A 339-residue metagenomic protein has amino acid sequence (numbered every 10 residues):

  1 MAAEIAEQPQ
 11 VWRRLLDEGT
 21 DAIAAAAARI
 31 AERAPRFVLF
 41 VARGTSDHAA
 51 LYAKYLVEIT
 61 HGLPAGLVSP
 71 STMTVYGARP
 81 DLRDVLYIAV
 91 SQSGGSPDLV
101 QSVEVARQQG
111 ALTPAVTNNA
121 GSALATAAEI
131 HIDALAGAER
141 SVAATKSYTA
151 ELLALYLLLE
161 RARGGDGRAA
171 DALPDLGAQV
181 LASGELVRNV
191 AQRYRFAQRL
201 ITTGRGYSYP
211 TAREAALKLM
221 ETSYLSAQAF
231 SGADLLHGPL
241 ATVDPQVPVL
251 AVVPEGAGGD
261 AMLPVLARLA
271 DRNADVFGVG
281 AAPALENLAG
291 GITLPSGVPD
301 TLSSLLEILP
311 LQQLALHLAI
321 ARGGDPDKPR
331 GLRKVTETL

Functional and structural regions predicted by a protein language model:
M1, H48-A53, A212-E221, I308-P310: Conserved phosphate/anionic-ligand binding catalytic regions in large, soluble enzymes, centered on
A2, A89, T202, S304: Short, flexible active-site loop motifs that bind/organize anionic cofactors or intermediates
A3-E4, P9, R13-P35, I130-P248 (+2 more regions): Active-site phosphate/pyrophosphate-binding segments
R13, K54-E58, A106, G110 (+2 more regions): Generic helix-packing signal
A31-L176, R205, L240, V252-G297 (+1 more regions): Glycine-rich phosphate-binding loops that contact phosphosugars or nucleotide phosphates
V247-E255, E307-I308, Q312: Hydrophobic membrane-spanning alpha-helices of multi-pass integral membrane proteins
V298-L339: Generic C-terminus detector
